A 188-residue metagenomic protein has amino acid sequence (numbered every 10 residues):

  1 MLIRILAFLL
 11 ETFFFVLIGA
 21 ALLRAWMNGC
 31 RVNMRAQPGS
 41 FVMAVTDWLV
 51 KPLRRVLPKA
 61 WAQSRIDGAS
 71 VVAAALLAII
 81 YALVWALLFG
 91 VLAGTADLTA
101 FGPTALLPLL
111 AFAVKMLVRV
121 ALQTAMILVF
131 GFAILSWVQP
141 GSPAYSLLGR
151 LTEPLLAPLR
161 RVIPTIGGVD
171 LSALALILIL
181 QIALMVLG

Functional and structural regions predicted by a protein language model:
M1-G188: Selective transmembrane helix interface/packing segments
